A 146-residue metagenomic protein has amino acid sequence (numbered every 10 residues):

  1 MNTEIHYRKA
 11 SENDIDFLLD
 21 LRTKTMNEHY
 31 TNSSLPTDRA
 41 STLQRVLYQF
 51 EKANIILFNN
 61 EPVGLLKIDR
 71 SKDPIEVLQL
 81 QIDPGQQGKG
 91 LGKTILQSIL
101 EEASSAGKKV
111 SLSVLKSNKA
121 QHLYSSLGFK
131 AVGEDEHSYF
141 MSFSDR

Functional and structural regions predicted by a protein language model:
I5-D20: A short beta-loop-alpha structural element at the N-terminal edge of CoA-dependent acyl/N-acetyltransferase catalytic
T23-E51: Conserved GNAT-fold acetyl-CoA-binding loop/helix
I55, E61-D69, P74-Q81: Conserved beta-strand in the GNAT
L80-Q87, V114-L115: A short, internal acetyl-CoA/4′-phosphopantetheine-binding micro-motif in the GNAT/acyltransferase core
G88-E101, H122, S126: Conserved acetyl-CoA-binding loop-helix of GNAT-fold acetyltransferases
G92, L96, S117-A120, H137-F143: Short glycine/proline-centered loop/turn elements that form peptide/ligand docking sites
A103-L115: Conserved GNAT acetyl-CoA-binding A-motif
S125-D135: Conserved acetyl-CoA-binding loop of GNAT-fold acetyltransferases
